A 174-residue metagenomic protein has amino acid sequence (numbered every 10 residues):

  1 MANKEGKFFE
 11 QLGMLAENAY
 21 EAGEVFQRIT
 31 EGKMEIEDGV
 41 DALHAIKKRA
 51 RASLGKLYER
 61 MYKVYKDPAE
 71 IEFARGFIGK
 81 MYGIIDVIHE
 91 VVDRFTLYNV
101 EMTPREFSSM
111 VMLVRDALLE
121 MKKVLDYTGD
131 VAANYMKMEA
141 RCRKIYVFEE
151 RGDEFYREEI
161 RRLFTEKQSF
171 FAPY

Functional and structural regions predicted by a protein language model:
M1-Y174: Cytosolic, long alpha-helical scaffolding segments
